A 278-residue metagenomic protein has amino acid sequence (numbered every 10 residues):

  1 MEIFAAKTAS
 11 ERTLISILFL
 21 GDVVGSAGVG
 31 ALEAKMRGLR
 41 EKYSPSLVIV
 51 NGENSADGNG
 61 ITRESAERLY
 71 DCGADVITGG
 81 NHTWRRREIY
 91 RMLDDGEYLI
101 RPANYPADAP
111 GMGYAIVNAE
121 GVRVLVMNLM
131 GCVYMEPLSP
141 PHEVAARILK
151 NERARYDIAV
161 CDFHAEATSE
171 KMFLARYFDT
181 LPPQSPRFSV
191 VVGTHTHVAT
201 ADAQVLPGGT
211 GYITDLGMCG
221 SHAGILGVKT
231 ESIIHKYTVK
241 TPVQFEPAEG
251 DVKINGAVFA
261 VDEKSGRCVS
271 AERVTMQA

Functional and structural regions predicted by a protein language model:
E2-A278: Acidic, metal/ion-coordinating pockets
